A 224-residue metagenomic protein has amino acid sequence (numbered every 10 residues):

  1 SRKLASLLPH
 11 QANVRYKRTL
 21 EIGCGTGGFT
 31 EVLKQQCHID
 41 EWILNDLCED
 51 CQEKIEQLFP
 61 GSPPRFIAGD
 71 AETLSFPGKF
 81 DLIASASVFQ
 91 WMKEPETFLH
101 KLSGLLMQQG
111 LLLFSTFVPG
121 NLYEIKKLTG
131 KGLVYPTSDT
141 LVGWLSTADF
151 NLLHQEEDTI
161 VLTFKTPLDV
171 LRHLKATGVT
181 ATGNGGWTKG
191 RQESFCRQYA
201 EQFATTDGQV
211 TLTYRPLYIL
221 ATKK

Functional and structural regions predicted by a protein language model:
S1, G28, V134-P136, N151-K224: Conserved Class I S-adenosyl-L-methionine
S1-Y16: Conserved alpha-helix/loop element of class I SAM-dependent methyltransferases that forms part of the SAM/SAH-binding
R18-L74: Class I SAM-dependent methyltransferase SAM/SAH-binding core
G28, E49-D50, Q90-K93, P119-G120 (+1 more regions): Short alpha-helical
E72-I83: A short acidic, Gly/Pro-enriched loop at the edge of an enzyme's catalytic core that lines a small-molecule cofactor
L82-P95, T116: A short SAM/SAH-binding and catalytic strip from SAM-dependent methyltransferases
E96-L111: A short glycine-rich, Lys/Arg-flanked "PGG" loop and its adjoining helix->strand segment in the class I
L111-S138: Conserved class I S-adenosyl-L-methionine
